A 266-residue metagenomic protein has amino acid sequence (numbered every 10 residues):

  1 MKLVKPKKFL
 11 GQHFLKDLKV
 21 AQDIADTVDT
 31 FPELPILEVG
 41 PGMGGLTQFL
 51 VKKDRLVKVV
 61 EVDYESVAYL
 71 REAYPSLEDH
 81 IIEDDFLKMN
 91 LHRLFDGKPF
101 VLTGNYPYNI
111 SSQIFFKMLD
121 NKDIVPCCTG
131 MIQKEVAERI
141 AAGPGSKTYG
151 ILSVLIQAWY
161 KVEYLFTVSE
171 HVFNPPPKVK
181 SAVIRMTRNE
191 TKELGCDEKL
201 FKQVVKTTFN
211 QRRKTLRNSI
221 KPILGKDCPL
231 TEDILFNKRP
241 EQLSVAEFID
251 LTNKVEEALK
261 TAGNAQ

Functional and structural regions predicted by a protein language model:
M1-T207, E241, A246-N253, E257-Q266: Catalytic cores of RNA-modifying enzymes
K206-F209, K221: Alpha-solenoid HEAT/Armadillo repeat architecture
R212: Primarily a LysM-type cell-wall glycan-binding module
P222-D227: Short amphipathic alpha-helix segments
E232-I234: Primarily EF-hand calcium-binding motifs
